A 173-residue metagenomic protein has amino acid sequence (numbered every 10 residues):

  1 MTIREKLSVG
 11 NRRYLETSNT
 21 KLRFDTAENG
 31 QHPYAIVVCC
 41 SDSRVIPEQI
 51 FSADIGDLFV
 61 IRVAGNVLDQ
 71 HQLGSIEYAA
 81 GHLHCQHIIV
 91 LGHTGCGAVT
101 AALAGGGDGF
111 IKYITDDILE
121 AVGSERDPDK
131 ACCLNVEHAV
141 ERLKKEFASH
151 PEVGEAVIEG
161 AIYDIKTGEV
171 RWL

Functional and structural regions predicted by a protein language model:
M1-H32, G65-G74, Y78-L83, A98-L173: Divalent-metal-activated hydrolytic enzyme cores
N19-G56: N-terminal short beta-loop-beta anion/metal-coordinating cradle
V38-C40, R62, L91-H93, E159-D164: Short beta-strand segments
V45, G97-A98: Short glycine-rich, flexible loops that bind phosphorylated cofactors or substrates
E48-F59, L91-T94, D117-R126, G160: Short, surface-exposed, charge-dense and proline/glycine-enriched linear segments
Q49-I50, D54-S75: Active-site cofactor/substrate anionic-group-binding motifs, chiefly glycine- and Lys/Arg-rich phosphate-binding loops
Q86: Short acidic/polar active-site loop segments enriched in Thr and Asp
